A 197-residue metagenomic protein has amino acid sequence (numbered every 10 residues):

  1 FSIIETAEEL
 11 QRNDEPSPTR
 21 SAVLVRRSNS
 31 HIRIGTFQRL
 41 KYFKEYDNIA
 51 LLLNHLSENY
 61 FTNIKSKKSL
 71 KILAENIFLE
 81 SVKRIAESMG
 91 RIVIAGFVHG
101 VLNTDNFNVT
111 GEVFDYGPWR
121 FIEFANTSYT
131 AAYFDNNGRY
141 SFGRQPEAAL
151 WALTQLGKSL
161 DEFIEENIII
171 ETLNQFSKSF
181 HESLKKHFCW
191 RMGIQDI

Functional and structural regions predicted by a protein language model:
F1-S69, T110-E112, A152-L153: Conserved ATP-binding subdomain of kinase catalytic cores across diverse folds
P18-S21, I94-H99, N103-A152, K158-E162: Catalytic activation segment of kinase domains across protein kinase-like and atypical kinase folds
F43-D47, S69-I72, N76-L79, Y116 (+1 more regions): Alpha-helix capping and helix-loop boundary segments enriched in small/acidic/polar residues
N63-E75, F134-F142, E166, I170: Glycine- and acidic
N137-I197: Regulatory N- and C-terminal appendages and interdomain linkers associated with kinase/kinase-like NTP transferase
